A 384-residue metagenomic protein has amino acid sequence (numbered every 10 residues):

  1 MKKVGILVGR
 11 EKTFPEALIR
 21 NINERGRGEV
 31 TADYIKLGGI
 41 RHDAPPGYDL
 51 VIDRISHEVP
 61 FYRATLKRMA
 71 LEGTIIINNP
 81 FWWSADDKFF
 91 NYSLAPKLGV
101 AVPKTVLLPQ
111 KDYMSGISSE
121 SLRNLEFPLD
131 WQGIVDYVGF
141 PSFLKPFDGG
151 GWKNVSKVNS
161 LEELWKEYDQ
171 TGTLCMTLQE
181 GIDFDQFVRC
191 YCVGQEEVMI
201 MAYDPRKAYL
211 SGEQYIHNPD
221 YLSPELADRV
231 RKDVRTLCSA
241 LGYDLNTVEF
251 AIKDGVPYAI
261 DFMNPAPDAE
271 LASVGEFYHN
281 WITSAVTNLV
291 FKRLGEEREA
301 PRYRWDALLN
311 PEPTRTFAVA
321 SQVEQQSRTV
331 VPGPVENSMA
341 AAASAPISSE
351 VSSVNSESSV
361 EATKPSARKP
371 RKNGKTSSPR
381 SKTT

Functional and structural regions predicted by a protein language model:
K2-V8, A70-G73, F81-V188, I216-D220 (+2 more regions): Active-site nucleotide/adenylate-binding loops and adjacent lid/helix of ATP-dependent enzymes
G9-S121: Conserved N-proximal alpha/beta basic substrate-recognition cap immediately N-terminal to, or forming the N-lobe
E11-K12, H57-E58, W83, G149-G150 (+4 more regions): Short, solvent-exposed loop/turn segments at secondary-structure junctions
Y48-V51, C190-C192, V256-L271: A short beta-strand motif that forms the metal-chelation/ATP-contact edge of phosphoryl-transfer active sites
E167, T177-Q179, F187-D204, Y258-M263: Beta-strand scaffold of nucleotide-dependent catalytic cores
K207-Y215, A269-E276: A short, polar/charged loop-to-alpha-helix boundary motif
L210-Y258, W281-S284, N288-R298, Y303-V319: A long amphipathic alpha-helix within ATP-dependent nucleotide-binding catalytic cores
E336-T384: Intrinsically disordered, polybasic Lys/Arg-rich low-complexity tracts
